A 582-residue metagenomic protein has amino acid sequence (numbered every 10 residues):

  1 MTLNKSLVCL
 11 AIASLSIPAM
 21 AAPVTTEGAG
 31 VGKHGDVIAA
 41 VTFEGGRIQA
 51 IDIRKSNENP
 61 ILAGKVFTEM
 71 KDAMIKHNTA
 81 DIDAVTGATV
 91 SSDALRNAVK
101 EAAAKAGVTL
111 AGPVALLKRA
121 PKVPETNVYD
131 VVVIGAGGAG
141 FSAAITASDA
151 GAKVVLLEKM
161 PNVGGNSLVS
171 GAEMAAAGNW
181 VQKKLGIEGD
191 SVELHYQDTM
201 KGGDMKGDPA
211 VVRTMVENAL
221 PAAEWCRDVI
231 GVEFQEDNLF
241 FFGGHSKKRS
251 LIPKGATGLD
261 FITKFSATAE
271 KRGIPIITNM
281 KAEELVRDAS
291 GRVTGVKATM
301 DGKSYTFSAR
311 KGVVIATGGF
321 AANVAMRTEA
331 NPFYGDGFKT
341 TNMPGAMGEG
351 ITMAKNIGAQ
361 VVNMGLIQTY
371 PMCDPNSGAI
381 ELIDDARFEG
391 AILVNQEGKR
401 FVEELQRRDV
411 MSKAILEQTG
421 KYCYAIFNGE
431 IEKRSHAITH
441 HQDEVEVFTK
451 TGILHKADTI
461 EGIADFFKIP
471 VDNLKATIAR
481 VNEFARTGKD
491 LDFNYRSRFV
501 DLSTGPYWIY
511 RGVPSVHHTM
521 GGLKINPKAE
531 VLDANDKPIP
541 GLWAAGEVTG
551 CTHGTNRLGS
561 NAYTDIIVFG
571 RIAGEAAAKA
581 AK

Functional and structural regions predicted by a protein language model:
A22-K118: Active-site- and interface-proximal helix/loop "cap" or "latch" segments in soluble metabolic and energy-transducing
A120-A139, V155: Beta1/beta-strand and adjacent pyrophosphate-binding region of the FAD-binding site in flavoprotein oxidoreductases
S148-S170: Glycine-rich FAD pyrophosphate-binding loop
N162-P275, N279-K281, L393-F401, L405 (+3 more regions): Conserved N-terminal/central alpha/beta ligand/cofactor-binding core
P253-K311, I351, I357: Helical element adjacent to the flavin cofactor pocket in flavoenzyme catalytic cores
E284, N473-N556: A glycine-rich dinucleotide-binding beta-alpha-beta segment and adjacent secondary-structure elements that constitute
D301-S304, S308-D374, F569-I572: Glycine-rich loop(s) and the adjacent beta-strand/alpha-helix scaffold that form part
I351-M353, A359-I469: An anion/pyrophosphate-binding glycine-rich loop and adjacent beta-alpha core in soluble alpha-beta enzymes
